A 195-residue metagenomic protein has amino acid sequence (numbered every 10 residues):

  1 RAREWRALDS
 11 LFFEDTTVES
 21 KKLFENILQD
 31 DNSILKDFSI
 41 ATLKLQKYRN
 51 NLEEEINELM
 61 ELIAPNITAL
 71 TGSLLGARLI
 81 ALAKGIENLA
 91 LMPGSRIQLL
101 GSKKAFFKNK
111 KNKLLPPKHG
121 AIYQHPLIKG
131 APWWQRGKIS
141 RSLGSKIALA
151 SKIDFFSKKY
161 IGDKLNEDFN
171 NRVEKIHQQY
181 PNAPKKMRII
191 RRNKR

Functional and structural regions predicted by a protein language model:
A2-E4, I147, F169: A residue-level signal for conserved active-site and pocket-lining positions in enzyme catalytic cores
R3-I27: Extended compositionally biased segments used for macromolecular assembly or nucleic-acid engagement
W5-D9, T42, A83, A150-D154 (+1 more regions): Generic structural signal for hydrophobic core residues of well-folded globular domains
N26-L74: Helix-hairpin-helix/helix-loop-helix acidic hairpins
S33, D37, K44, N66 (+3 more regions): Extended alpha-helical surfaces
N57-L89, G94-Q98: Long, well-ordered mid-to-C-terminal structural blocks that present hydrophobic/aromatic surfaces
A81-F156: Phosphate-backbone recognition surface of nucleic-acid-processing proteins
W133-G137, R141, A150-R195: Low-complexity, acidic/Ser/Thr- and charged residue-rich accessory regions of DNA metabolism proteins
